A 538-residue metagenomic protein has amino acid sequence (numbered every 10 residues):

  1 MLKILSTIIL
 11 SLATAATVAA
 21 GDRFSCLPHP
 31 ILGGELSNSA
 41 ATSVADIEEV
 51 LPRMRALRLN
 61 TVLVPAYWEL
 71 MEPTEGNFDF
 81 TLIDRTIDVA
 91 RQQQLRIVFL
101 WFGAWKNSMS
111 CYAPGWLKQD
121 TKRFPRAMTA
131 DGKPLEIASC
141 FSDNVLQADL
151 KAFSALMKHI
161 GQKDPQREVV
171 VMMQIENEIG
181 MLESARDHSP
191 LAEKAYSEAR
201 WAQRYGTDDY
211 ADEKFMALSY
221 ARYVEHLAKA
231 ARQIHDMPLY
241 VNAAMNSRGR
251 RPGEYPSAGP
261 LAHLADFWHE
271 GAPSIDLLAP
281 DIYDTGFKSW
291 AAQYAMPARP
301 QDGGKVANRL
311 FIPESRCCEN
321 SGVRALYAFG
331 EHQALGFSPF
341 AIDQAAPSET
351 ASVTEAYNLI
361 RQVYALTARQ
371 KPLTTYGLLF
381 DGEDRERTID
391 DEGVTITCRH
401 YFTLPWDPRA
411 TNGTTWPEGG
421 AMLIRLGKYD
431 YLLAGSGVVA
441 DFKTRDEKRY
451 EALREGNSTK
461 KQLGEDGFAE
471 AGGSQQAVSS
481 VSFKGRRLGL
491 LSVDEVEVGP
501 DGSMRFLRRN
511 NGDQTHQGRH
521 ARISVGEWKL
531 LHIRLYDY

Functional and structural regions predicted by a protein language model:
L5-A15: Bacterial N-terminal signal peptides
A20-N60: N-terminal carbohydrate-binding accessory modules
L32-T42, P65-I83, D131-K151, K163 (+4 more regions): The substrate-binding groove and active-site-proximal loops of carbohydrate-active enzymes, especially glycoside
D46-T121, Y220-D236: Aromatic-lined substrate-binding rim segments of carbohydrate-active enzymes
R123-A265: Polysaccharide-binding and catalytic clefts of secreted carbohydrate-active enzymes
H226-D236, A262-K371: Catalytic-core region of carbohydrate-active enzymes that cleave or remodel glycosidic bonds
V323-G467: Aromatic- and carboxylate-lined catalytic core of secreted/periplasmic carbohydrate-active enzymes
P408-T415, L432-Y538: C-terminal beta-sandwich/jelly-roll accessory domains of carbohydrate-active enzymes
